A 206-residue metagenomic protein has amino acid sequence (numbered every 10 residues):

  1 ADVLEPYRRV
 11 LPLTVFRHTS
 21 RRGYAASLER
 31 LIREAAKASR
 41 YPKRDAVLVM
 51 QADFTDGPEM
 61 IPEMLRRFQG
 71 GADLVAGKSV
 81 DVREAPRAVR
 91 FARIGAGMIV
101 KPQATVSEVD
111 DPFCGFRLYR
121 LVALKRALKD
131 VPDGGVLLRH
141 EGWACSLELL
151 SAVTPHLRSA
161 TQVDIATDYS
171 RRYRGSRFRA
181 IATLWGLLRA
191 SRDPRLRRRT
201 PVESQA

Functional and structural regions predicted by a protein language model:
A1-D2, S20, F54: A conserved acidic beta->alpha catalytic loop
A1-F16: Acidic donor-binding segment of Leloir-type glycosyltransferases
D2-E5, E29, P62, S151: Active-site phosphate/pyrophosphate- and oxyanion-stabilizing loops and adjacent acidic/basic residues in soluble
P6-V10, D133-A206: Hydrophobic helical membrane-anchoring modules
L13-A35, R44, P58-V136, S170-F178: Acceptor/aglycone-binding surface of glycosyltransferases and processive sugar-polymer synthases
A35, S39, V153: Hydrophobic pocket-lining residues that define ligand/cofactor binding sites across diverse proteins
R40-T55: Short beta-strand-to-loop acidic/aromatic patch adjacent to the donor-nucleotide binding site
V47-V49, A76-K78, T161-I165: Short beta-strands and strand-loop turn motifs
